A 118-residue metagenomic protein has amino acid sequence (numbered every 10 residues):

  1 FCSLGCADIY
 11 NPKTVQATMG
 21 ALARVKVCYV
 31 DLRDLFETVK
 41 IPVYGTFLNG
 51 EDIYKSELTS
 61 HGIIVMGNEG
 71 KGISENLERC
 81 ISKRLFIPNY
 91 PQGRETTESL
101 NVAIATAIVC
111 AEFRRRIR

Functional and structural regions predicted by a protein language model:
F1-G50: RNA substrate-binding interface of SAM-dependent RNA methyltransferases
C6-A23, E75-R118: Structured adenosyl-cofactor binding patch, chiefly the S-adenosyl-L-methionine
Y44-E98: Active-site/ligand-binding-proximal alpha/beta "capping" segment
